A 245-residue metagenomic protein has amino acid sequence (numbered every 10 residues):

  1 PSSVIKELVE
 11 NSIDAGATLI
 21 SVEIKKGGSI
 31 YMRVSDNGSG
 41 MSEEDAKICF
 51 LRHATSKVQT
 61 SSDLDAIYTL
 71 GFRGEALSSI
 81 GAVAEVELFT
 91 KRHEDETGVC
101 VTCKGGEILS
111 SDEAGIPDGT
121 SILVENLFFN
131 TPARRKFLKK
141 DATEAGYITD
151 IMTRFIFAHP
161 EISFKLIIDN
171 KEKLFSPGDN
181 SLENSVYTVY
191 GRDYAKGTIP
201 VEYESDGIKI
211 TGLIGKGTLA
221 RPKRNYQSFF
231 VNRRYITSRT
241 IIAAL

Functional and structural regions predicted by a protein language model:
P1-L245: N-terminal phosphate-binding caps/lids of nucleotide- and nucleic-acid-binding domains
